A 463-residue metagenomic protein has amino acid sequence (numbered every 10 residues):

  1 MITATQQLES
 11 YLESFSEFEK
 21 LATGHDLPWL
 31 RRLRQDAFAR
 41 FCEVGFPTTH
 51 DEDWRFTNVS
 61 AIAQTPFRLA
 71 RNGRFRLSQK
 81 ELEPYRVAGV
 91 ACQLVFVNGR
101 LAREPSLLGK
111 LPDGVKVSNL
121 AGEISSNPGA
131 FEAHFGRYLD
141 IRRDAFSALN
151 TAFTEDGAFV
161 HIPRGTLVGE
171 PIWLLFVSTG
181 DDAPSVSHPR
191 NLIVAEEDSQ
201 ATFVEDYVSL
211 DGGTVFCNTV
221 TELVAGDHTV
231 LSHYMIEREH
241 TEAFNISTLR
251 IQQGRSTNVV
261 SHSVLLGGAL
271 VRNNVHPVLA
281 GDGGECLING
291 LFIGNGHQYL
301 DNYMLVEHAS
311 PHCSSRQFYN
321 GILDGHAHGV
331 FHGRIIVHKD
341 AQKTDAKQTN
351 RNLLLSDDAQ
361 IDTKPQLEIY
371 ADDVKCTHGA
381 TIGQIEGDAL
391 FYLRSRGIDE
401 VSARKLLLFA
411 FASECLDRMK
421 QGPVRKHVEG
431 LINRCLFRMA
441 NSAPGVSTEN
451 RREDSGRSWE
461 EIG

Functional and structural regions predicted by a protein language model:
M1-A148, F318, L323-D324: N-terminal amphipathic, basic helical "cap/leader" segment at the start of enzyme domains
E104, D113-I398, A412-T448, R452-D454 (+1 more regions): Conserved beta-strand/loop scaffold segments within soluble protein domains that form the structured core and edges
